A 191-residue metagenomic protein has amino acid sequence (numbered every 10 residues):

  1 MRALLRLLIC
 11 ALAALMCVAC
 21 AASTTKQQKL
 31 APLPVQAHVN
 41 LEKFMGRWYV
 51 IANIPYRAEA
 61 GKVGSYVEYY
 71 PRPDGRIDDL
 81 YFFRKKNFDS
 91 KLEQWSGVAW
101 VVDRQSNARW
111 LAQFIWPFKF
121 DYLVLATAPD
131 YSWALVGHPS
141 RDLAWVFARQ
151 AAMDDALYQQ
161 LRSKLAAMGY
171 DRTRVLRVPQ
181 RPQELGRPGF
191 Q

Functional and structural regions predicted by a protein language model:
M1-R6: Positively charged n-region of N-terminal signal peptides that target proteins for export
L7-V18: Bacterial N-terminal signal peptides
C17-Q191: A beta-rich soluble binding module of mature secreted/lumenal proteins
